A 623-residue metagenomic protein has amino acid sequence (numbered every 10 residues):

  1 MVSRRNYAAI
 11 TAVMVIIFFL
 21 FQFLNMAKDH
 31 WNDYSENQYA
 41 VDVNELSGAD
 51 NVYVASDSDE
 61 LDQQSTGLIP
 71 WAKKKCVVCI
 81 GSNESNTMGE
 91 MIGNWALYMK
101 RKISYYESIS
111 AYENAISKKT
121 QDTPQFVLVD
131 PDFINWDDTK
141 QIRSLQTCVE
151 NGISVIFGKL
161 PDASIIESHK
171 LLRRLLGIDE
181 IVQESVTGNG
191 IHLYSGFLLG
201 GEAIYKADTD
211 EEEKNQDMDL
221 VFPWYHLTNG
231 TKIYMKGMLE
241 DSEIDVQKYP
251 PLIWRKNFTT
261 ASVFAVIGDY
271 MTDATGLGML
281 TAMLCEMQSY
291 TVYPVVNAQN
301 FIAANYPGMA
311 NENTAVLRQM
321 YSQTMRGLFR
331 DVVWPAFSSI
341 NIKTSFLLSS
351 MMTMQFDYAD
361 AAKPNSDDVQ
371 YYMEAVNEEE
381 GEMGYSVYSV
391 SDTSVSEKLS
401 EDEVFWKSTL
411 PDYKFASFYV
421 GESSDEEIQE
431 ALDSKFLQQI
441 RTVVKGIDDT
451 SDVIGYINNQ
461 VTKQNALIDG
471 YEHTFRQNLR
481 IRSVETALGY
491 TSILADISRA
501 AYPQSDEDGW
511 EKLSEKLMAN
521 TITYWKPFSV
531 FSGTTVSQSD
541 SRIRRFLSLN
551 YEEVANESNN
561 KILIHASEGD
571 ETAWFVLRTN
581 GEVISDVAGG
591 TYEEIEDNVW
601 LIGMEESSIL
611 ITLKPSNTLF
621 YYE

Functional and structural regions predicted by a protein language model:
K75, T123, N215-A298: A glycine-centered loop/beta-turn motif at secondary-structure junctions
V77-G81, V149-N151, F157-E180, G308-N311 (+5 more regions): Metal-dependent polysaccharide deacetylase catalytic core of the NodB/CE4 family, i.e., the active-site-bearing domain
G81-A163: Helical hinge/lid and interdomain linker segments adjacent to catalytic or ligand-binding clefts that mediate domain
W136-A207: A glycine-rich, often tryptophan-bearing local segment used as a flexible ligand/cofactor-contacting loop or short
T139-K140, E596-E623: C-terminal beta-strand-rich structural cap/linker in extracellular carbohydrate-active enzymes
K214-W224, I562-V583: Surface-exposed beta-strand/loop patches in extracellular or lumenal glycoproteins
G268-A375: Active-site beta->alpha N-cap acidic-glycine motif
G268-D269, Y290-A310, N341, T409-Y413 (+2 more regions): Catalytic grooves of carbohydrate-active enzymes
